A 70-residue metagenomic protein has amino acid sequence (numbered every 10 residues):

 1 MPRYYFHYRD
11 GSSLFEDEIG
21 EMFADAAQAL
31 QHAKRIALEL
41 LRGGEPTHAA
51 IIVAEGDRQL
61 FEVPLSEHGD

Functional and structural regions predicted by a protein language model:
M1-E16: Short aromatic-glycine-(Arg/Gly/Cys) micro-motifs in beta-strand/loop hairpins
F15-A24: A short, exposed loop/beta-hairpin motif centered on an aromatic-Gly-Thr core
F23-D25, G69-D70: A short local loop/turn or secondary-structure capping micro-motif enriched for an aromatic residue
D25-G43: A short, charged, amphipathic alpha-helix used as a generic interaction element across diverse proteins
E39-D70: Short, mixed-charge low-complexity intrinsically disordered segments
